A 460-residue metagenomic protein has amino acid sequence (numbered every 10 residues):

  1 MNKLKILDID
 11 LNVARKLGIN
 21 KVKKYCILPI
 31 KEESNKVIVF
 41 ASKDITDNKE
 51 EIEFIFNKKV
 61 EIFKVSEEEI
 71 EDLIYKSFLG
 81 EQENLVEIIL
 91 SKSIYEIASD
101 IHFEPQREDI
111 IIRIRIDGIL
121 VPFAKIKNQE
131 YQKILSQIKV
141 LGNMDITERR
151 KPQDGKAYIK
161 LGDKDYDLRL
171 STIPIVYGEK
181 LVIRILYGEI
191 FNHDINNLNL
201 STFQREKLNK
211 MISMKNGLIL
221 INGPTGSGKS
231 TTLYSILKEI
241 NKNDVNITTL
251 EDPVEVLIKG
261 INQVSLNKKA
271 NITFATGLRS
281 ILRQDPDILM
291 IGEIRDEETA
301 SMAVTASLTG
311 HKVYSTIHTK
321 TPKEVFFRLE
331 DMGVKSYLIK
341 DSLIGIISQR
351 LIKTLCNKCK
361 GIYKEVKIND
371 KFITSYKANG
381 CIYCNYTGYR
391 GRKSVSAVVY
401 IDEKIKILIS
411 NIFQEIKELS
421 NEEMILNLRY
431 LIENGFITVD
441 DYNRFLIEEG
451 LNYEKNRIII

Functional and structural regions predicted by a protein language model:
M1-F54, D154-K160, S171: Polyanionic, low-complexity intrinsically disordered segments
N2, K23-L28, N57, F63-F78 (+3 more regions): Short alpha-helical interface patches
N2-K5, Y75-S77, D194, V264: Short, basic, glycine/proline-bearing loop/turn elements
L4-V13, S77-E83, N456-I460: Long, charged amphipathic helices and adjacent flexible linkers at domain junctions
K5, F54, E61-S91, Y95-D100: Charged, low-hydrophobicity low-complexity segments
A14-K16, I70-S77, Y158-K160, N357-K358 (+1 more regions): Short, solvent-exposed polar/charged micro-motifs at secondary-structure junctions
K36-D72, L198-I212: Short glycine/Trp-rich loop-beta-loop segment that forms part of the substrate-binding cleft
E83-I460: Short, flexible helix-loop junctions that flank or precede catalytic/ligand sites
